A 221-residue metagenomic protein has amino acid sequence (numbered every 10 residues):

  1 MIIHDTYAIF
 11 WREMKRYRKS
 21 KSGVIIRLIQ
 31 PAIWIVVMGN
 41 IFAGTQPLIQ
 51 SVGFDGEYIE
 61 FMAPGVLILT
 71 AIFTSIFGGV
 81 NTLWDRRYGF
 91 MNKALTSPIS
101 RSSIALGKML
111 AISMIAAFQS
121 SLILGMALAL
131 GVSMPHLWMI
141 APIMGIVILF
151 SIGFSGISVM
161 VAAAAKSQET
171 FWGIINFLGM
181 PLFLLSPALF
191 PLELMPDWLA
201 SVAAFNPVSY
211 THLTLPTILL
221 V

Functional and structural regions predicted by a protein language model:
M1-A8, L199-V208: Short, membrane-interfacial amphipathic segments enriched in basic
D5, E13-Y88, A116, S120 (+4 more regions): Transmembrane helix-boundary elements of multi-pass transport/secretion proteins, especially ABC-type permease modules
W34, W84, Y88, N92 (+5 more regions): Functionally critical, cavity-lining and gating residues within the transmembrane helices of 12-TM secondary
N40-Q46, A162-F205: Transmembrane helix segments
N81-A111: Helix-loop-helix units of permease transmembrane domains in multi-pass membrane transporters, especially ABC
R101-N176, M180: Alpha-helical transmembrane segments and their short interhelical loops
T211-T217: Conserved small/polar residues in nucleotide/adenosyl-binding loops
